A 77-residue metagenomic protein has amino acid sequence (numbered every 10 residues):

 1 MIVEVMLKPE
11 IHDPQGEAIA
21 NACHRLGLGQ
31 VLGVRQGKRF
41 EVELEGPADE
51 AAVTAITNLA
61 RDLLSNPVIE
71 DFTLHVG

Functional and structural regions predicted by a protein language model:
M1-G77: Non-catalytic terminal accessory/regulatory regions of metabolic enzymes
